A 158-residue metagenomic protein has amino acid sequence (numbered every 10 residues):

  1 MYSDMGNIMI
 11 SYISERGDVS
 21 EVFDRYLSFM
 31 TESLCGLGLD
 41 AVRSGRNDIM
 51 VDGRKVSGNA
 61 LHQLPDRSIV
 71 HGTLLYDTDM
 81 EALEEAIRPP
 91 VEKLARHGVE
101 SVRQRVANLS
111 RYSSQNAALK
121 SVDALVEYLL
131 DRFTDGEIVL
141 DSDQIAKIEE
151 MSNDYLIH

Functional and structural regions predicted by a protein language model:
M1: Active-site cofactor/substrate anionic-group-binding motifs, chiefly glycine- and Lys/Arg-rich phosphate-binding loops
D4, G17-S28, R43-S44, P65-S68 (+4 more regions): Short, amphipathic alpha-helical segments
M5, E15, Y26-E32, D79 (+3 more regions): Generic signature of intrinsically disordered, low-complexity segments enriched in small/polar residues
G6-V56, A60, T73: A generic, well-ordered mixed alpha/beta core segment in the N-terminal half of proteins
L37-G38, S57, P65-H158: Long, positively charged amphipathic alpha-helical accessory segments at protein N-termini or as interdomain linkers
